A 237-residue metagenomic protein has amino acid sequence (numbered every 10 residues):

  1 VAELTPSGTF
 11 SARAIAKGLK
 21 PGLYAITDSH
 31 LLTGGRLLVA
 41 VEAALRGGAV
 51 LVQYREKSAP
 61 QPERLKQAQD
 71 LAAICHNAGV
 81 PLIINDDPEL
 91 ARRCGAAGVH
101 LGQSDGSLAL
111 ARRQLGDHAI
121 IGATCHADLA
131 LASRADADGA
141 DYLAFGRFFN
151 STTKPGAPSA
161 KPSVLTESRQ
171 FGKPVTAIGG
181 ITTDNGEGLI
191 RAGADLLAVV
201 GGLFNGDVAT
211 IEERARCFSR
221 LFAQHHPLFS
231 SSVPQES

Functional and structural regions predicted by a protein language model:
V1-L108, R113-D141, E167, G172-V175 (+2 more regions): Conserved N-terminal beta1-alpha1 strand-loop-helix module at the mouth
V99, L197-A198: Paired acidic/hydrophobic, glycine-rich loop segments that form the ligand-binding mouth/hinge of periplasmic-binding
Q103-A109, R147-Q170: Flexible, gly/pro- and Lys/Arg-enriched active-site loops
F148-F149, D195, G202-L203: Flexible glycine-rich beta->alpha loop in the catalytic core of nucleotide-sugar glycosyltransferases
A160-S163, G180, D184: Short amphipathic alpha-helical segments
